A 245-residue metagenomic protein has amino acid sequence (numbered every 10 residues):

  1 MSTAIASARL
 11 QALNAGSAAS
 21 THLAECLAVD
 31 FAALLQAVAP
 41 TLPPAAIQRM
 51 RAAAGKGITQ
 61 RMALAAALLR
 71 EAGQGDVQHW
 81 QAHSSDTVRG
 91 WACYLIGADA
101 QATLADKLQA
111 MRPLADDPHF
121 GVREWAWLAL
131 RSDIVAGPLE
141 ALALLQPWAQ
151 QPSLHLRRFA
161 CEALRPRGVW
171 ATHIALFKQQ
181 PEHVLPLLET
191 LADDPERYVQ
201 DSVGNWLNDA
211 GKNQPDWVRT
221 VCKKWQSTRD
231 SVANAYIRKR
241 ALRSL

Functional and structural regions predicted by a protein language model:
M1-L245: Surface-facing alpha-helical segments and adjacent helix-coil boundary elements at the starts of domains
